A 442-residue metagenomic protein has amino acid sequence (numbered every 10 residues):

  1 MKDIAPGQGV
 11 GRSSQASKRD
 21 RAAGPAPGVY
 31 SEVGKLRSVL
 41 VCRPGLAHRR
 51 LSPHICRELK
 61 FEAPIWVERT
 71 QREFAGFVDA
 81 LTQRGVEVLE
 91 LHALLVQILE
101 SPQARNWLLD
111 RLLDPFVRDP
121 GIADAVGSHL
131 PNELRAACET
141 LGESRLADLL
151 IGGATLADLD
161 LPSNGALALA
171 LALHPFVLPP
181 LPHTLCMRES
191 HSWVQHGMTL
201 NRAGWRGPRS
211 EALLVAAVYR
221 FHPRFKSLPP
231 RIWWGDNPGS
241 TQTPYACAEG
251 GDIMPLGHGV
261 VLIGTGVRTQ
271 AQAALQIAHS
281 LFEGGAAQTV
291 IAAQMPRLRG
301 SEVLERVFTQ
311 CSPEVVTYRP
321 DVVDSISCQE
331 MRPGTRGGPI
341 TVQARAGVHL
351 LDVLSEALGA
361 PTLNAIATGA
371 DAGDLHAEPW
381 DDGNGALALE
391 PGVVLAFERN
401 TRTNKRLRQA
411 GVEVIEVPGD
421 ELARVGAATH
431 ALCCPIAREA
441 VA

Functional and structural regions predicted by a protein language model:
K2-A442: The feature marks the mature, well-folded catalytic cores of soluble enzymes
